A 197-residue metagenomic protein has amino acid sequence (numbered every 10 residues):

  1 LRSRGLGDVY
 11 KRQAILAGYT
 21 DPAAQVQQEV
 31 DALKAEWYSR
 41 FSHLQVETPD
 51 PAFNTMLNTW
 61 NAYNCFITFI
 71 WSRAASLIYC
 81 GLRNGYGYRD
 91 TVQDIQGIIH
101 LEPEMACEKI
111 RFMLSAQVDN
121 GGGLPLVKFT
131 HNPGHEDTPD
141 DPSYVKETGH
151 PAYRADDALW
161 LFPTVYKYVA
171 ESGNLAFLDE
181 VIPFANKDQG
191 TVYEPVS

Functional and structural regions predicted by a protein language model:
L1-Y10: Single conserved hydrophobic/aromatic residue that forms the stacking wall/gate of nucleotide- or nucleobase-binding
R2, L82-N84: Short basic-aromatic helix/loop recognition motifs at nucleic-acid and histone-peptide binding interfaces
K11-T20: Terminal amphipathic helices with adjacent charged low-complexity linkers/tails
R12, Y38-F41, T91-V92: Residue-level signal for cytosolic alpha-helical hairpin/rod architecture
Y19-A23, Q27, V46-D50, N84 (+1 more regions): Hydrophobic alpha-helical scaffolding
V26-E29, L33, Y86, T91 (+2 more regions): Aromatic-rich carbohydrate-recognition surfaces in CAZymes
E29-L82, E108, F112: Low-complexity, Ser/Thr/Pro/Gly-enriched N-terminal "stalk/linker" regions
